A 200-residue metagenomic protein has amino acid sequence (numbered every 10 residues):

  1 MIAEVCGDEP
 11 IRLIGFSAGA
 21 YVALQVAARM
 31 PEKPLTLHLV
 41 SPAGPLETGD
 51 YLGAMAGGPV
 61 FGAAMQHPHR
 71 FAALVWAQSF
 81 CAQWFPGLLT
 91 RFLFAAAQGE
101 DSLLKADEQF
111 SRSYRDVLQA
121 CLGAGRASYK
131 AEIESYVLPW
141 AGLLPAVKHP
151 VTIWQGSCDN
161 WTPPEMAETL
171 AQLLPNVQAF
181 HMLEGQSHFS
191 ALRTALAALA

Functional and structural regions predicted by a protein language model:
M1-I11: Conserved acidic catalytic loop of the alpha/beta-hydrolase fold
L13-G15, V40, W154: Short beta-strand immediately N-terminal to the catalytic nucleophile in serine-hydrolase-like folds
G15-G19, A23: Gly/Ala-rich beta-loop-alpha elbow adjacent to hydrolase catalytic centers
L37-W76: Flexible "cap/lid" loop of the alpha/beta hydrolase fold
G57-G58, V75-G142: Alpha/beta-hydrolase
V147, I153-Q155, D159: Short beta-strand/loop motif that positions the catalytic acidic residue of the alpha/beta-hydrolase fold
N160-M166: Conserved alpha/beta-hydrolase "acid-adjacent" motif
W161, F180-L196: Catalytic histidine-centered segment of alpha/beta-hydrolase-like enzymes
